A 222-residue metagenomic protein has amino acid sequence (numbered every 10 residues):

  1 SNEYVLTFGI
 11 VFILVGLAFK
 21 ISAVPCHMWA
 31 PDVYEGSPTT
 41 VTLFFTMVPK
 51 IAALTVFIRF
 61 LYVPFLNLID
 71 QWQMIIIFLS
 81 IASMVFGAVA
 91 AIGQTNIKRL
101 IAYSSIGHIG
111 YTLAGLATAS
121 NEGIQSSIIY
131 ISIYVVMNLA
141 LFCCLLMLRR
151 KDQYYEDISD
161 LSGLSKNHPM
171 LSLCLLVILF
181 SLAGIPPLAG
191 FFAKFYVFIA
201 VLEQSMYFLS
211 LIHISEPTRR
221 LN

Functional and structural regions predicted by a protein language model:
S1-R220: Alpha-helical transmembrane segments of multi-pass membrane proteins predominantly involved in bioenergetics
